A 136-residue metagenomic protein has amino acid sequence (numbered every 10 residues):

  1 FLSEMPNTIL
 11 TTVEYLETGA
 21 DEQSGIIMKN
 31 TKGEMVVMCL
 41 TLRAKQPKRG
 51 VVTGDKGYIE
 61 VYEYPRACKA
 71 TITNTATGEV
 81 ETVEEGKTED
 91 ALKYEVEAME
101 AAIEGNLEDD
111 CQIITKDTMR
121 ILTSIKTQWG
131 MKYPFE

Functional and structural regions predicted by a protein language model:
F1-R66, E97-A102, N106: Contiguous beta-strand/loop segments that form the cofactor/metal-binding neighborhood of enzyme cores
T31, A98-E136: C-terminal helix-rich "cap/oligomerization" subdomain common to oxidoreductases
G33, T77-G78: Detector for glycine-centered tight turns/loop "hinges" at secondary-structure junctions
G50, A67-T77: Short polybasic amphipathic segments
I59-E60, G78-E81: Short, surface-exposed beta-strand/loop "edge" segments at domain boundaries and coil↔beta transitions
A67-K69, K93-V96, L122: A general structural signal for well-ordered alpha-helical segments in protein cores
E81-E85, M131-Y133: Generic detection of short hydrophobic beta-strand segments and adjacent strand-loop junctions
E84-E97, D110-I113: Active-site loop of classical SDR/Rossmann-like NAD(P)-dependent oxidoreductases, centered on the catalytic Tyr-X3-Lys
